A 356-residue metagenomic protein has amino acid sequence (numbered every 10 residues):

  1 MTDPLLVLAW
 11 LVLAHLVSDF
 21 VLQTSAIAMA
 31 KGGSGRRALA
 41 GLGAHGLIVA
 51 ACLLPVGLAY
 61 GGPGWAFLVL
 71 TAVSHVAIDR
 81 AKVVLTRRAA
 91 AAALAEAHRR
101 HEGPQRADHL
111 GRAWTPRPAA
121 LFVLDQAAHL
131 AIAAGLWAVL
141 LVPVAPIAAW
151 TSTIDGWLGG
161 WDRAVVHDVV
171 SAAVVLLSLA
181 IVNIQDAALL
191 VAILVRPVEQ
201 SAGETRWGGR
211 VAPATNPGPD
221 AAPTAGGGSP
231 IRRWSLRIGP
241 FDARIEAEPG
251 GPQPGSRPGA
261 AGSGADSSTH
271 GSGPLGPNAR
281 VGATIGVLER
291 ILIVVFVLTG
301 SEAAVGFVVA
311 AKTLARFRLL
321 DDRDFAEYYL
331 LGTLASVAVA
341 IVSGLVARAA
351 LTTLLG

Functional and structural regions predicted by a protein language model:
M1-G32: N-terminal signal-anchor module of multipass membrane proteins
V12, L42, L68-A72, Y329: Short alpha-helical catalytic segment bearing the HExxH-like zincin motif of zinc-dependent metalloproteases
F20-G46, I78-V297, A311, A315-V339: Interhelical loop and helix-boundary elements at the membrane-water interface of polytopic inner-membrane proteins
C52-Y60, V294-L298: Hydrophobic alpha-helical transmembrane segments
P55-S74, V83: Transmembrane helix-loop-helix
A66-T71, F296, G306-A310: Hydrophobic alpha-helical membrane segments of integral membrane proteins
S343-G356: Juxtamembrane boundary at the C-terminal end of a transmembrane helix
